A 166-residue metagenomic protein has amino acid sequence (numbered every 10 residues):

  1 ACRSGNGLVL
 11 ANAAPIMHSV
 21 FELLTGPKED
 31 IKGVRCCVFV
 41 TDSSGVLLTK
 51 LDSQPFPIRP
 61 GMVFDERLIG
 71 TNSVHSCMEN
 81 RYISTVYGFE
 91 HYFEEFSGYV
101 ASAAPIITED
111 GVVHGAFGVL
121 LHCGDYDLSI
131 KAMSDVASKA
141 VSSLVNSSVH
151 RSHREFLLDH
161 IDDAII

Functional and structural regions predicted by a protein language model:
A1-I16, D135-S142: Extracellular/periplasmic ligand-binding regions of membrane signal-transduction receptors
G5-L8, I58-R59, I161: Bateman (tandem CBS) regulatory domains
V9-N12, E29-D30, M62: Residue-level detector of alpha-helix boundaries and kinks
I16, M62-F64, S142-N146: Short, flexible loop segments at the rims of nucleotide/cofactor-binding pockets, characterized by
M17-T41, N146-I166: Sensory modules in modular signal-transduction proteins
S43, I58-A140: Sensory/regulatory domains in signal-transduction proteins
V46-D52, P57: Amphipathic coiled-coil signal-relay and dimerization helices
P55, Y87, S143-S147: Generic macromolecular interface patches on structured domains
